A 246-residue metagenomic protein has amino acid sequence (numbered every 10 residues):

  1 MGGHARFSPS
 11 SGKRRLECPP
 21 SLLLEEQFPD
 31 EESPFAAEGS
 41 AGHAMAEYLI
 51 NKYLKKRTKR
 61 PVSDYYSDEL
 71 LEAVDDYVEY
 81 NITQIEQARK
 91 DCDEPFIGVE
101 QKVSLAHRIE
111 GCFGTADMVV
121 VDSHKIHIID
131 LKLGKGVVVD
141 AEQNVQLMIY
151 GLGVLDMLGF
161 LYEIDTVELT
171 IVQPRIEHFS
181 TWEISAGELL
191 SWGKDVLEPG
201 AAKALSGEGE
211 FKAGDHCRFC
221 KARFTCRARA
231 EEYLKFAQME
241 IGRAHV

Functional and structural regions predicted by a protein language model:
M1-I128: Metal-dependent nuclease catalytic cores that hydrolyze phosphodiester bonds in DNA/RNA, characterized by
G2-R6, P199-E210: Short, intrinsically disordered, charge-biased short linear motifs at domain edges
C18-L22, K203-Q238: Cysteine-cluster motifs in flexible loop/terminal segments that predominantly coordinate metals
E31-A36, G136-N144, E210: Short, charged/polar micro-motifs that form catalytic or ligand-binding hotspots
Y48, K52, K135, D156 (+3 more regions): Short loop/turn segments at secondary-structure transitions that flank enzyme active sites
C92-K203: Mg2+/Mn2+-dependent nuclease catalytic core
E240-G242: Short, compositionally biased segments
A244-V246: Conserved small/polar residues in nucleotide/adenosyl-binding loops
